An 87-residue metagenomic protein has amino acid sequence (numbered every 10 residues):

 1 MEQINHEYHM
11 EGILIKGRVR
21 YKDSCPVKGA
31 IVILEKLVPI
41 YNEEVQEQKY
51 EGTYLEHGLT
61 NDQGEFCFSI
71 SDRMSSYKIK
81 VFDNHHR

Functional and structural regions predicted by a protein language model:
M1-K28: Beta-strand-rich domain onsets/edges
Y8-M10, L59-N61, D72-M74: Surface-exposed coil/turn segments at beta-strand junctions on protein surfaces, enriched
L14, G29-I31, S76-K78: Exposed beta-strand and adjacent loop surfaces of beta-rich binding modules that mediate intermolecular recognition
K22-K49: Short, ordered, surface-exposed loop/turn motifs in non-cytosolic proteins
I40-E65: Short, acidic Ser/Thr/Gly-rich low-complexity loop/linker segments typical of extracellular and cell-surface proteins
C67-K78: Short Pro-Gly-centered beta-turn/loop motif in secreted/extracellular proteins
V81-D83: Conserved structural position at the C-terminal beta-strand of extracellular beta-sandwich adhesion modules
H85-R87: Short acidic/polar inter-strand loop motif in beta-rich domains
